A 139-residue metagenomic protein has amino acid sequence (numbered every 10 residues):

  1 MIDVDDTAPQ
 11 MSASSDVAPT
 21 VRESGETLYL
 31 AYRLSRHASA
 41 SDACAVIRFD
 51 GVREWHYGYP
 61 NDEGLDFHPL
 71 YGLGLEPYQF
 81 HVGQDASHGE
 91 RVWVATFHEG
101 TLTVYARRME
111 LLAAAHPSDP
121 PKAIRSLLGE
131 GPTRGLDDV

Functional and structural regions predicted by a protein language model:
M1-V139: Surface-exposed, interaction-prone regions used to assemble/regulate multi-protein complexes
